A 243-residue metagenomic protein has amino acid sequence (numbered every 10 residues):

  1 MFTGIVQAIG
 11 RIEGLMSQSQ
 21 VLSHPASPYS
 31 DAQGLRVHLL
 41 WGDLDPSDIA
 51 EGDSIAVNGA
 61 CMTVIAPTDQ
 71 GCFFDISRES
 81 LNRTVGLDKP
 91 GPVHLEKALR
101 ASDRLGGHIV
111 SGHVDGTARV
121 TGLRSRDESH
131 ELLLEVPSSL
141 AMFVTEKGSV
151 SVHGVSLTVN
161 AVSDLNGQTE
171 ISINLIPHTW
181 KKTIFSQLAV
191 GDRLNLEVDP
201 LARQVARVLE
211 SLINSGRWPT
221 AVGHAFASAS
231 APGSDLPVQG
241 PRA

Functional and structural regions predicted by a protein language model:
M1-A243: Conserved loop->alpha-helix
